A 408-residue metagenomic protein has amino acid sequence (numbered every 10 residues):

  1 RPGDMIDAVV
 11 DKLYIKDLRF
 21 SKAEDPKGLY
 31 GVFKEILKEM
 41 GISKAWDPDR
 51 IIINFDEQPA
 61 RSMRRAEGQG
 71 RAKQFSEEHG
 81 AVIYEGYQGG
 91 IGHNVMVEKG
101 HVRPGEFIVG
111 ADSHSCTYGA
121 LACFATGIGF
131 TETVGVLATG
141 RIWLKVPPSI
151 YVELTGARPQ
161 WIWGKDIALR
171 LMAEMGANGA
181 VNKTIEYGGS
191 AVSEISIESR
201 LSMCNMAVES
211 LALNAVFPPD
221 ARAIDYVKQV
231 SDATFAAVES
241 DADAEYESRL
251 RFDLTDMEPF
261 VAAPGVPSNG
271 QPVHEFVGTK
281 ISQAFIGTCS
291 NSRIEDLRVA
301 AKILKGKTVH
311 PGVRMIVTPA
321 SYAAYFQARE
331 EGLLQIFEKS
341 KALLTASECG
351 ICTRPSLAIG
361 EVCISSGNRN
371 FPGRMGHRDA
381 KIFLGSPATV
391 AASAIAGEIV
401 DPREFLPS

Functional and structural regions predicted by a protein language model:
R1-S408: Fe-S-dependent hydro-lyases/dehydratases of central metabolism
